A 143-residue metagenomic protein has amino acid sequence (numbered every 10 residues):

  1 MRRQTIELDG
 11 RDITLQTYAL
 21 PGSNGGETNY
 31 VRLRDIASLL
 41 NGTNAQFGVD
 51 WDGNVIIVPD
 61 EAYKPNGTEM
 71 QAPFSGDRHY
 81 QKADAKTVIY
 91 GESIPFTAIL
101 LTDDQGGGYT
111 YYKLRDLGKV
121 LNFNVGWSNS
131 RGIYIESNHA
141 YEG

Functional and structural regions predicted by a protein language model:
M1-G143: Primary recognition of N-terminal secretory signal peptides and signal-anchoring hydrophobic helices
